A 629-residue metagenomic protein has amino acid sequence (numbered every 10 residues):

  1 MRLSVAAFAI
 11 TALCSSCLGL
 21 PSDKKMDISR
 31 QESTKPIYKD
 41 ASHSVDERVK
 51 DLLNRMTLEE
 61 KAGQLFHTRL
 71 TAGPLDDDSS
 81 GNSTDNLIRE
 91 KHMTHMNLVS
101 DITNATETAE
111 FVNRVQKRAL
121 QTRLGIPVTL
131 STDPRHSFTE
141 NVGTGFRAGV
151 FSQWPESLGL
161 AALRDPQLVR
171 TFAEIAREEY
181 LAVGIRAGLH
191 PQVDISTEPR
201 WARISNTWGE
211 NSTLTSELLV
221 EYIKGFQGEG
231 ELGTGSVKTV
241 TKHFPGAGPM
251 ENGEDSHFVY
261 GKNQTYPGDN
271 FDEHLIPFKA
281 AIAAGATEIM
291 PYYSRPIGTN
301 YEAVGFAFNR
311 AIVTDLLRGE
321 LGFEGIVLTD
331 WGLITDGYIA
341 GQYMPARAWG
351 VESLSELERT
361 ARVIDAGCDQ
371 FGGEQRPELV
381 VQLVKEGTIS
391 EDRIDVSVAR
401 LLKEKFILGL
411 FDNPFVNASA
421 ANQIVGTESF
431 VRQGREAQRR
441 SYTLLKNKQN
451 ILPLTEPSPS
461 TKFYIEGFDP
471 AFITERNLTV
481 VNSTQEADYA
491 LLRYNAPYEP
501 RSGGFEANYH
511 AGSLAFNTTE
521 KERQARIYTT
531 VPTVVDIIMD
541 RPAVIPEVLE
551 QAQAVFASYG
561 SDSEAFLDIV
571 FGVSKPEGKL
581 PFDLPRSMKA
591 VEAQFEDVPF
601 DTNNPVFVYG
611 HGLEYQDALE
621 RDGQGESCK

Functional and structural regions predicted by a protein language model:
R2, A7, S15, G19-D27 (+6 more regions): C-terminal non-catalytic regions of proteins with extracellular/luminal or membrane-system context
L20-H243, L275-M290, G305-R376, K385-L410 (+2 more regions): N-terminal beta-rich core of secreted/periplasmic extracellular enzymes
T68-R69, T132-R135, D194-S196, T239-A247 (+6 more regions): A glycine-rich phosphate-binding loop feature that marks nucleotide/adenosyl-phosphate handling sites
F138-V142, S196-R200, A247-S256, G298 (+4 more regions): Short acidic/His/Gly/Ser-rich catalytic and metal-binding motifs that mark active-site loops of diverse hydrolases
R203, Y260-Y266, G298-A303, D336-C368 (+4 more regions): Short beta-alpha connecting loops at secondary-structure transitions that line or flank enzyme active sites
F244, E251-F271: Binuclear metal-dependent hydrolase catalytic cores centered on His/Asp/Glu-rich metal-binding motifs
P277, P291-V304, F505: Domain-core and long-helix interface of multi-subunit machines
